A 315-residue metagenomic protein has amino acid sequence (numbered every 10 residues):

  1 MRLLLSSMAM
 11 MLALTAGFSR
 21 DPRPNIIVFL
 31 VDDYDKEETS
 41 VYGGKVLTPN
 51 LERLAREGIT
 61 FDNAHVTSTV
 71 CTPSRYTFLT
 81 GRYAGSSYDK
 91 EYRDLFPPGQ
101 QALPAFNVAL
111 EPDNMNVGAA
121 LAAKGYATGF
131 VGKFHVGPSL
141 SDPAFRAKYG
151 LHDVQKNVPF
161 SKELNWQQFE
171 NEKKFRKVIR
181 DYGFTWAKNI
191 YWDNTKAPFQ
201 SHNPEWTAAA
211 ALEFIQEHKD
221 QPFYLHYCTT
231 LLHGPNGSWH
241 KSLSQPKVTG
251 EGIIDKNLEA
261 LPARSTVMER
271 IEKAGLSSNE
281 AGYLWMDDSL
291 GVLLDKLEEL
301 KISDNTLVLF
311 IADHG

Functional and structural regions predicted by a protein language model:
M1-A9: Sec-dependent signal peptide recognition, specifically the positively charged N-region followed immediately by
M10-P22: Bacterial Sec-dependent signal peptides at the C-terminal "C-region" and cleavage site
P24, V31-V46, V66-T69, F160-G315: Active-site-proximal cap/lid insertion segments
F29, D35-F130, S139-S141: Active-site segment of extracytoplasmic enzymes that catalyze sulfate/phosphate-ester chemistry
L79-R82, F145-Q155: Short, hinge-like loop/turn segments at secondary-structure boundaries
V136-L140, G234: Active-site environment of divalent metal-dependent phosphoester hydrolases
